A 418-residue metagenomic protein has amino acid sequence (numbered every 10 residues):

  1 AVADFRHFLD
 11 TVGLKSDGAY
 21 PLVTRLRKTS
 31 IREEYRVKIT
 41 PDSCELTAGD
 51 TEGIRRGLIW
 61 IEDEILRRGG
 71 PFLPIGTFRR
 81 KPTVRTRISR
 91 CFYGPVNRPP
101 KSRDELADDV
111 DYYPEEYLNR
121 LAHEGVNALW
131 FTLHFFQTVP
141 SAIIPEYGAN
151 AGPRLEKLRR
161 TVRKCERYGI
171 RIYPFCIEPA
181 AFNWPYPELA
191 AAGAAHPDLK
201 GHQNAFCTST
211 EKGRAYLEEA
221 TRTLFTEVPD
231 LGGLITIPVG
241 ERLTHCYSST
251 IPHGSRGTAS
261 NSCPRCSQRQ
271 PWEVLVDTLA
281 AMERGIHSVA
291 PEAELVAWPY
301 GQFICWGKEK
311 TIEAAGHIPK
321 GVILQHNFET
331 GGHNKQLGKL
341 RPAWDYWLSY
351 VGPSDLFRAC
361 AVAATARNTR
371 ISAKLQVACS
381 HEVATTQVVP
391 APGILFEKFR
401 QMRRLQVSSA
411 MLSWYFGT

Functional and structural regions predicted by a protein language model:
A1-F8, S30-V239, T244-S260, H287 (+1 more regions): Feature activates predominantly on carbohydrate-active enzymes
V2-A3, D109-E115, A151-R159, G213-E219 (+4 more regions): Well-ordered, non-membrane alpha-helical segments in soluble/globular domains
T11-L26, H196: Short acidic low-complexity segments
P145-G148, L189-A192, S249-S260, K310-A314 (+3 more regions): Short secondary-structure boundary/capping segments
R167-Y168, V289-P291, R367, L405: Helix C-cap/helix->beta junction micro-motif
C176-E178, V296-Q302, L375-V377, S413-G417: Acidic carboxylate-rich catalytic motifs and surrounding loops in phosphoryl-/glycosyl-chemistry enzymes
K212-K335, L356, T365: Active-site neighborhood of glycoside hydrolase catalytic domains
P342-T418: Structured mid-domain segments that build the active-site/substrate or prosthetic-cofactor binding neighborhood
